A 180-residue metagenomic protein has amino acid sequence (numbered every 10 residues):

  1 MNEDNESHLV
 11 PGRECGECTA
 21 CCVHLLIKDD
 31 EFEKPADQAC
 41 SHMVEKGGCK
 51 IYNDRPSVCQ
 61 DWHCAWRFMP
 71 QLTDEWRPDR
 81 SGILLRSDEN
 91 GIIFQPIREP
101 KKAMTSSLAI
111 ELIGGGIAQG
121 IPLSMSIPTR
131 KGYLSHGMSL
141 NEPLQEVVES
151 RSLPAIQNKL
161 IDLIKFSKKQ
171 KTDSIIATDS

Functional and structural regions predicted by a protein language model:
M1-S180: Short loop/turn segments that flank or connect secondary-structure elements
